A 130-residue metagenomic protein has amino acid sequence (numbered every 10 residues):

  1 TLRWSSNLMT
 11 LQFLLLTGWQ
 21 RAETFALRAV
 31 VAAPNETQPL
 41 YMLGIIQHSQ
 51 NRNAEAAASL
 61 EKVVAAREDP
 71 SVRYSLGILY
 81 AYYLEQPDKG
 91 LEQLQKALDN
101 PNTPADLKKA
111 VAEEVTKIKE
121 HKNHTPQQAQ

Functional and structural regions predicted by a protein language model:
W4, P39, V72-R73, L107: TPR alpha-solenoid repeat register
N7-L8, M42, S75-L76, A110 (+1 more regions): Canonical tetratricopeptide repeat
T10-L11, I45, I78-L79, K117: Residue-level recognition of tetratricopeptide repeat
L11-L15, S49, Y80-Y83, N100 (+1 more regions): Glycine-centered coil turns and helix-coil junctions that link the paired helices within alpha-helical repeat units
L14-R28, S49-K62, E85-K96: Structural signature of tandem alpha-helical TPR/SEL1-like repeats, specifically the intra-repeat loop/turn
P34, R67-E68, N102: Short coil turns that delineate tetratricopeptide repeat
N123-Q130: Intrinsically disordered, low-complexity, charge-biased linker/tail regions
